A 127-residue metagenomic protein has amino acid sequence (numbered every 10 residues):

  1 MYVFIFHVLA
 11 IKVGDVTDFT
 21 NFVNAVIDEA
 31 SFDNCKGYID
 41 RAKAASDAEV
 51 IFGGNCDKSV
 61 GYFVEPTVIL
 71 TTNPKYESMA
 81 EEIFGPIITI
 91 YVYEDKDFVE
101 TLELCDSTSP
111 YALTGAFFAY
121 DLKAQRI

Functional and structural regions predicted by a protein language model:
M1: Conserved NAD(P)+-binding/catalytic subdomain of aldehyde/semialdehyde dehydrogenases
F4, Y38, Q125-I127: Aromatic/hydrophobic pocket-lining residues that form π-stacking "cages" and hydrophobic walls in ligand
I5-G37, N55-F63, E77-G85: Flexible, acidic loop-helix segments that line cofactor/substrate-binding pockets
F6, R41, L104-S107: Residues within well-ordered alpha-helical secondary structure of globular protein domains
K12, C56, F63-I127: Conserved C-terminal structural/oligomerization subdomain of aldehyde/semialdehyde dehydrogenase
G37-A45: Helical element adjacent to the flavin cofactor pocket in flavoenzyme catalytic cores
A44-N55: Short secondary-structure junctions
